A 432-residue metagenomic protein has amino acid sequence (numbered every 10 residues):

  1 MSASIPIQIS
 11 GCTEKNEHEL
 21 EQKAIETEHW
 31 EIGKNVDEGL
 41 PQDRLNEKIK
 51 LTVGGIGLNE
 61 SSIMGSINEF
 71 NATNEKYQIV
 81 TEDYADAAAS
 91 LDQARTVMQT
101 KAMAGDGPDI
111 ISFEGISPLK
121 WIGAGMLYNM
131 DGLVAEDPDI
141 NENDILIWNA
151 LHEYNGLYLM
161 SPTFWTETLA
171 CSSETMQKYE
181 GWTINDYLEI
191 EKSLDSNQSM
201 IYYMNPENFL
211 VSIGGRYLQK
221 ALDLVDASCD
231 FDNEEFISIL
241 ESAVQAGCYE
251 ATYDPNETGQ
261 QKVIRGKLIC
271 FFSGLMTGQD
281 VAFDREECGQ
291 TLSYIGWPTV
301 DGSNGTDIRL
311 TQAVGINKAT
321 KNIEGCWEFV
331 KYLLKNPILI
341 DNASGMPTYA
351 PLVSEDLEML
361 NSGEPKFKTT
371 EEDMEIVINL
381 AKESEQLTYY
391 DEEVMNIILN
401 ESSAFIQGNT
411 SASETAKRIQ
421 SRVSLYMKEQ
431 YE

Functional and structural regions predicted by a protein language model:
E28-W30, F113-T168, T291-P298, K368: Hinge/lid segment of periplasmic solute-binding proteins
N46-N59, Y77-Y84, I110: Short, well-ordered beta-strand elements
I56, I67, V244-N322, E328: Extracytoplasmic/periplasmic substrate-binding proteins
K76-N143, Y179, I269-C270, E286: Extracytoplasmic "Venus flytrap"/periplasmic binding protein-like
A170-T175, R309-N322, D341-N342, P351-L352: A bilobed periplasmic-binding-protein/Venus flytrap-type ligand-binding module shared by bacterial periplasmic
S196, V330-D356, Y431: Periplasmic-binding protein-like
V225-E257: Glycine-centered hinge/linker elements that transmit conformational signals in sensory and ligand-binding systems
S344-N400, A404: Long, aromatic- and glycine/proline-rich binding clefts that accommodate carbohydrate-like moieties
